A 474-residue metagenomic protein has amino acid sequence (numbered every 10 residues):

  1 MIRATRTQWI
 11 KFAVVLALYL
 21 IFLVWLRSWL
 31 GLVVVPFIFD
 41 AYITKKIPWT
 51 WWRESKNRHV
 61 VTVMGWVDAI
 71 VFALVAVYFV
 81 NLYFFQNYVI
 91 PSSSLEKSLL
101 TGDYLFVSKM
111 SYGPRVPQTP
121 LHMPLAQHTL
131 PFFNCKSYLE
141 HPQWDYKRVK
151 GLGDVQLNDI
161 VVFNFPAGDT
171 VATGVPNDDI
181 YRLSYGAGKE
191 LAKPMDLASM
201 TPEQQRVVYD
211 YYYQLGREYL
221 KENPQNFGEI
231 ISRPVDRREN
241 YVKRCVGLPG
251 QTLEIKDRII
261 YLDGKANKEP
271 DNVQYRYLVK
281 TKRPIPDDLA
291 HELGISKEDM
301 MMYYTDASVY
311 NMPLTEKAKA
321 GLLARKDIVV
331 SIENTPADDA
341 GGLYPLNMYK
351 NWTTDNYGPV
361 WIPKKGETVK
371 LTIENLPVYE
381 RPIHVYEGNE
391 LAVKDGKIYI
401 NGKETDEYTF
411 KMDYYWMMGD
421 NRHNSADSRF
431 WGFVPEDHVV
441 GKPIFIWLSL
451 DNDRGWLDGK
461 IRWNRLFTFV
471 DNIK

Functional and structural regions predicted by a protein language model:
M1-K474: Extended hydrophobic leader/signal-anchor segments used for secretion and membrane insertion
